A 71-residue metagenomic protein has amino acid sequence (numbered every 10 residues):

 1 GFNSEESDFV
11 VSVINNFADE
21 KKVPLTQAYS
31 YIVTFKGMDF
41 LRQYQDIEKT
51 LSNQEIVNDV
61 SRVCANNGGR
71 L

Functional and structural regions predicted by a protein language model:
G1-L71: C-terminal alpha-helical interaction appendages
